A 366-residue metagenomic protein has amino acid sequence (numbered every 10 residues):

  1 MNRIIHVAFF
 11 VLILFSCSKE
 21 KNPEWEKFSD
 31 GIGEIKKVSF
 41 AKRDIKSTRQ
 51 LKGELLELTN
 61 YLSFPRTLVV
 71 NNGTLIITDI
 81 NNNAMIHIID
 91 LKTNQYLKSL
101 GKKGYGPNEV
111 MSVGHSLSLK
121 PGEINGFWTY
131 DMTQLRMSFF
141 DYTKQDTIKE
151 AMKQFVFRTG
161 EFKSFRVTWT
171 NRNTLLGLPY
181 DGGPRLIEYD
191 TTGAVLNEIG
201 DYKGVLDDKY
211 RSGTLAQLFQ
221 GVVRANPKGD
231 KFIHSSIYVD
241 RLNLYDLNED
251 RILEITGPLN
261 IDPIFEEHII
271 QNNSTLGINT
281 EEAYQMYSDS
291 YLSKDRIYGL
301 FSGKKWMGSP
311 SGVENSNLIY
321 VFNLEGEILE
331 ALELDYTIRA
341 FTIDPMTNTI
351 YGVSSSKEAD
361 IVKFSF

Functional and structural regions predicted by a protein language model:
P23-L51, D262-E267, G308: Blade/loop signatures of beta-propeller domains
D44-L58, K98-V110, M152-G160, L196-L218 (+2 more regions): Surface-exposed loop and turn segments in beta-propeller and other repeat-based domains that flank or scaffold
E54-M85, S288-Y291, R296-K305: Beta-strand-rich domains and repeat architectures in extracellular enzymes and scaffolds, especially beta-propellers
R66-V69, S116-E123, F165-N171, L215-K228 (+3 more regions): Structural signature of eukaryotic scaffold interfaces centered on beta-propeller domains
Q95-W128, M132, F155, D335-R339: Blade-loop segments of beta-propeller domains
E188-T191, E314-G326: Beta-propeller blade signature
I261-F265, I269-Q271, L324-P345: Conserved blade-ending motifs and adjacent loop-strand segments that build the rim/top face of beta-propeller domains
T280-V321: Loop/turn-rich, solvent-exposed surfaces of beta-rich toroidal or solenoidal domains
